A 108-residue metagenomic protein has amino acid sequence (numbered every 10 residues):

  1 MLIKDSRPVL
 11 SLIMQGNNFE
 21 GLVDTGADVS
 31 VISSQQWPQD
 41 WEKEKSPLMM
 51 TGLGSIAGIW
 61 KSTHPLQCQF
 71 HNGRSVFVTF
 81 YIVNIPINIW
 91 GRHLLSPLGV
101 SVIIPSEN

Functional and structural regions predicted by a protein language model:
M1-F19, Q69: A short acidic-Thr-Gly-centered motif at the start of a beta-strand
N17-N108: Aspartic protease core domain of the pepsin/retropepsin superfamily
